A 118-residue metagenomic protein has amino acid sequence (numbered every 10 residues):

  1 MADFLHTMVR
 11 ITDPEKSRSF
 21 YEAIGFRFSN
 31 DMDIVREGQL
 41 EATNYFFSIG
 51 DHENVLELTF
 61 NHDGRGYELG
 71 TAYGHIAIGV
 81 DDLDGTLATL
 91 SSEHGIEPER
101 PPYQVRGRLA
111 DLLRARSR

Functional and structural regions predicted by a protein language model:
A2, M8-E53: Core segments of cupin and vicinal oxygen chelate
D3, D31-I34, A77-R118: Vicinal oxygen chelate
F4-H6, T71-I76: Eukaryotic phosphotyrosine signaling hubs
E41-T43, A72, R106-R108: Exposed loop/turn and edge beta-strand positions of beta-sandwich/beta-sheet ligand-binding modules
G50-V55, D63-R65, L83-G85: Short, charged/polar surface micro-motifs in flexible loops or helix N-caps
Y67-T71, R100: A short, polar/proline- and glycine-enriched secondary-structure boundary/capping micro-motif
